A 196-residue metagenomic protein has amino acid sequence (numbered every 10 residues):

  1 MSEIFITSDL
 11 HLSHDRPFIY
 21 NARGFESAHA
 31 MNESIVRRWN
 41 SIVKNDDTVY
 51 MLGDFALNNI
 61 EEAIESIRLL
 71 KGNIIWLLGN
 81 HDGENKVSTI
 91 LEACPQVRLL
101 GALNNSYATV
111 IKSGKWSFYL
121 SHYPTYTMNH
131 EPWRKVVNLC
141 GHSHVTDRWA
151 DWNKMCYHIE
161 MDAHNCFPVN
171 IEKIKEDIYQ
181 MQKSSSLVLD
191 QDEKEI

Functional and structural regions predicted by a protein language model:
M1-S2, T7, K115, K154: Sequence-level motif detector for i,i+2 pairs with an aromatic at +2
S2-T7, L12-Y107: Core catalytic region of metal-dependent phosphoesterases/phosphodiesterases, especially metallo-beta-lactamase-like
E92-E193: Conserved beta-sheet core of the metallophosphoesterase superfamily
